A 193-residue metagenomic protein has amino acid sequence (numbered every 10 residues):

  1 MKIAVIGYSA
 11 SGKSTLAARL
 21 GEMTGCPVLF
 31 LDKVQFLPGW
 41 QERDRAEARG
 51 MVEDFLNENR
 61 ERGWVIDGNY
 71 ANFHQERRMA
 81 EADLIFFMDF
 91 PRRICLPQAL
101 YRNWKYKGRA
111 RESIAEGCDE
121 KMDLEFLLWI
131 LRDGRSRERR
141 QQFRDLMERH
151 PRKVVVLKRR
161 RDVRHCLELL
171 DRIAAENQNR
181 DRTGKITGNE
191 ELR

Functional and structural regions predicted by a protein language model:
K2: Walker A (P-loop) ATP-phosphate-binding motif of ABC ATPase nucleotide-binding domains
V5: Hydrophobic anchor at the beta1->P-loop junction of P-loop NTPases
S9: The conserved Walker
K13: Conserved lysine of the Walker
A18, E22-R62: Conserved substrate/cofactor phosphate-moiety recognition/catalytic segment in nucleotide-dependent phosphotransferases
M23, L131-R193: NTP-dependent small-molecule kinase module
M51-L96: Glycine-rich phosphate-binding loop used to anchor ATP phosphates in small-molecule kinases, encompassing both
F90-E138: A glycine- and Lys/Arg-enriched "phosphate-lid" helix/loop adjacent to the NTP-binding pocket of small-molecule kinases
